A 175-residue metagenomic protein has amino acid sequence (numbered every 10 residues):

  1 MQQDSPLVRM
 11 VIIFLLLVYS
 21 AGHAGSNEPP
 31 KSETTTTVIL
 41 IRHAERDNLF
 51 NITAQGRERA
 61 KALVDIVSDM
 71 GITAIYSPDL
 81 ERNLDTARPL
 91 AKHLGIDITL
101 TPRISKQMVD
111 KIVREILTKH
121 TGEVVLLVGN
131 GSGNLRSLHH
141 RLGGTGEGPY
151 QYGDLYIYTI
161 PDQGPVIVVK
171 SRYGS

Functional and structural regions predicted by a protein language model:
Q2-V11: Bacterial N-terminal signal peptides that target proteins for export
L15-H23: Hydrophobic h-region of N-terminal signal peptides that target proteins for export in Gram-negative bacteria
A24-T121, G133-S175: Active-site-proximal alpha-helix that buttresses catalytic centers in soluble enzyme cores
V124-G129: Periplasmic-binding protein-like
